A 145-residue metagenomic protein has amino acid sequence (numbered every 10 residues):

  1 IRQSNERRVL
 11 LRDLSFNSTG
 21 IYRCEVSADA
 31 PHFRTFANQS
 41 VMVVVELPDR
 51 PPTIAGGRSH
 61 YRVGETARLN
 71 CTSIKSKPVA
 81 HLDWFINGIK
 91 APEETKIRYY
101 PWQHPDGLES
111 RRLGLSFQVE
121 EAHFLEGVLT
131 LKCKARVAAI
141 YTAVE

Functional and structural regions predicted by a protein language model:
I1-R8, P105-F117: Aromatic sugar-binding surface patches on proteins that engage polysaccharides or sugar-phosphate polymers
L11-D13, S18-A30, N38-V44, A67-K75 (+3 more regions): Structural signature of extracellular immunoglobulin-like
R34-Q39, R111, I140-E145: Extracellular and select intracellular beta-sandwich modules with Ser/Thr-enriched, small-residue motifs on
L47-G57: Proline-enriched interdomain boundary motifs that mark the N-terminal boundary and often initiate the first structured
G56-Y61, S73-I74: Short beta-strand segments of immunoglobulin-like
E93-P105: Solvent-exposed serine/threonine-rich low-complexity stretches and specific carbohydrate-binding patches
Y100, E120-H123: Non-catalytic interaction/regulatory modules that flank or connect domains
